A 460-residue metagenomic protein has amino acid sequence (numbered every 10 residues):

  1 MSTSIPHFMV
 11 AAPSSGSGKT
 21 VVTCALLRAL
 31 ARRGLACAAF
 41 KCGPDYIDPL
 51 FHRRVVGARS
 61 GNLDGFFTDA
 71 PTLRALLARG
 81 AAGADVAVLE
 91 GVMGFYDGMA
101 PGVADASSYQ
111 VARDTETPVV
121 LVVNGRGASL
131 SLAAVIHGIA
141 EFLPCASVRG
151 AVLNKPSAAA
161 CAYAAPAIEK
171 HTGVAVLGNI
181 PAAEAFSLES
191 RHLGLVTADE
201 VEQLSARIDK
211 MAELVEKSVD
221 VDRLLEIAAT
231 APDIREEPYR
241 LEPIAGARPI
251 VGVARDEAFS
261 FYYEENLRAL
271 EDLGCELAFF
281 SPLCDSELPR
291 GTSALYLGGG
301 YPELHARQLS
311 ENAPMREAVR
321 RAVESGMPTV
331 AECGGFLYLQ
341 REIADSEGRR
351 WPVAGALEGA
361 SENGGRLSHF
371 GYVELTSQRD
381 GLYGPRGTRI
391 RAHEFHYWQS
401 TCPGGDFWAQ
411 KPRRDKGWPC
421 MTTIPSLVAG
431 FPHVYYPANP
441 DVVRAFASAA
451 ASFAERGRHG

Functional and structural regions predicted by a protein language model:
S2-T115, V119, V123-G150, K155-A162: ATP-dependent carboxylate-amine ligase catalytic core
T3-P6, I244-I250: A short, charged/proline- and glycine-enriched loop that marks the coil->beta-strand transition at the N-terminal
A29, Q110-V111, I168, A269 (+1 more regions): Hydrophobic/aromatic ligand-binding patch that stacks against planar heteroaromatic rings of cofactors or nucleotides
K41-C42, V176-E184, E276-C284: Beta-strand->loop->alpha-helix junctions that form or flank phosphate-binding loops in nucleotide-handling enzymes
A112, K217, I244-A247, F259-E271 (+3 more regions): C-terminal and late-domain segments of enzyme folds
S129-P243: Internal gly/pro-rich beta-alpha loop/helix module that stabilizes soluble enzyme cofactors or their anionic handles
A247-A313, E317-E324: Phosphate-binding active sites in nucleotide-utilizing proteins
P302-G381: Cysteine-nucleophile active-site neighborhood
